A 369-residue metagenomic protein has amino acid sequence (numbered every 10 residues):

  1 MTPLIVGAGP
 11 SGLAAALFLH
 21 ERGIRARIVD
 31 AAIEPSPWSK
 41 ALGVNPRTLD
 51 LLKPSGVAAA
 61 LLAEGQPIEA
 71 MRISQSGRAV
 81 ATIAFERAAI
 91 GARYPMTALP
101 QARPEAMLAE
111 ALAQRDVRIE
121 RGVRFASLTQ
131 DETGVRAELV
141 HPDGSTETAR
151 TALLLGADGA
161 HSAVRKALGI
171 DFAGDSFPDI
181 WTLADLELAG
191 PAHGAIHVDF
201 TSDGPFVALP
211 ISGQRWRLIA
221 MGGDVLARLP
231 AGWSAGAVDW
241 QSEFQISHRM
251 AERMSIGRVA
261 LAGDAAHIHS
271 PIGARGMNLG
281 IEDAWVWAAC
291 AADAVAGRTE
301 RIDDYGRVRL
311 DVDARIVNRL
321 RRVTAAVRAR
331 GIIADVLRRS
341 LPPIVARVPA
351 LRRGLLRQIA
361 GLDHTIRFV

Functional and structural regions predicted by a protein language model:
M1-S11: Beta1/beta-strand and adjacent pyrophosphate-binding region of the FAD-binding site in flavoprotein oxidoreductases
P10-L17, E21, L108, G156 (+1 more regions): Conserved mid-domain beta->alpha element of the FAD-binding
H20-A41: Glycine-rich FAD pyrophosphate-binding loop
P37-A113, P210-I211: Active-site-adjacent segment of FAD-dependent monooxygenases/related oxidoreductases
E110, L153, A157-I246: Conserved FAD-binding catalytic core of PHBH/FMO-like flavoproteins
R121-V135: A conserved short coil-to-beta-strand element within the FAD-binding core of flavoproteins
D143-L153: Core beta-strand elements of the Rossmann-like FAD/NAD(P) dinucleotide-binding domain in flavoenzyme oxidoreductases
C290-V369: C-terminal helical "tail/cap" subdomain of flavin- and related membrane-associated enzymes
